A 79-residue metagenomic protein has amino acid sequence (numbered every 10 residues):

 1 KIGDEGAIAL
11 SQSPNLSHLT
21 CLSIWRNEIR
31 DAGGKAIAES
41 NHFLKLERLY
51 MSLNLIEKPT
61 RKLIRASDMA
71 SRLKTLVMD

Functional and structural regions predicted by a protein language model:
K1-I2, H18-I29, R48-I56, T75-D79: Concave beta-strand-loop units of leucine-rich repeat
I2-A9, I29-A38, I56-L63: The leucine-rich repeat
A9-S17, A36-L44, L63-S71: Leucine-rich repeat
